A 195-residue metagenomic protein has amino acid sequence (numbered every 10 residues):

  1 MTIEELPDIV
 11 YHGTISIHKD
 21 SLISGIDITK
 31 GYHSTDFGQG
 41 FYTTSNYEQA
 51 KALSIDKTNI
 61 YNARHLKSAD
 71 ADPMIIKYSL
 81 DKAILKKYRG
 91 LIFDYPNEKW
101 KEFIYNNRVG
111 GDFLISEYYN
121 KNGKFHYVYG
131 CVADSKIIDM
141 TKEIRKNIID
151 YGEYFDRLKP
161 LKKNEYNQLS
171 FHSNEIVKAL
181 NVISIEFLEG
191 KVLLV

Functional and structural regions predicted by a protein language model:
M1-F37, I55, I76: ADP-ribose/NAD+-binding catalytic cleft of ART/PARP-like enzymes
T2-L6, T35-D36, D56-N62, L66 (+1 more regions): Conserved NAD+-utilizing ADP-ribose enzyme module
I15-I17, F41-T43, Y47, L80-I84: Short, flexible loop/turn elements at secondary-structure junctions
G31-N59: Extended catalytic/binding region for NAD+/ADP-ribose chemistry, centered on the ART fold
